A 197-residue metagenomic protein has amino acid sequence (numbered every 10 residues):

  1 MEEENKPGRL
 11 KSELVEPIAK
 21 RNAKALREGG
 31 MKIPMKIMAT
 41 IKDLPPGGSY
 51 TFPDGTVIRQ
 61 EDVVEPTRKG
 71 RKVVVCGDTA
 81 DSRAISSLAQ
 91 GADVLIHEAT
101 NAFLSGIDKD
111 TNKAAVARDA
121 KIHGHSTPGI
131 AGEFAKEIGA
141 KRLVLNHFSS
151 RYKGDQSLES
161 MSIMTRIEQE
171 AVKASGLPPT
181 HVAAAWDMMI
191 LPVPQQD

Functional and structural regions predicted by a protein language model:
M1-V75, T79-S87, V94-A99, S105-D108: Active-site-proximal loop/helix segment associated with metal-binding centers of metalloenzymes
D81-D197: Binuclear metal-ion centers of metallo-dependent hydrolases, dominated by the metallo-beta-lactamase
